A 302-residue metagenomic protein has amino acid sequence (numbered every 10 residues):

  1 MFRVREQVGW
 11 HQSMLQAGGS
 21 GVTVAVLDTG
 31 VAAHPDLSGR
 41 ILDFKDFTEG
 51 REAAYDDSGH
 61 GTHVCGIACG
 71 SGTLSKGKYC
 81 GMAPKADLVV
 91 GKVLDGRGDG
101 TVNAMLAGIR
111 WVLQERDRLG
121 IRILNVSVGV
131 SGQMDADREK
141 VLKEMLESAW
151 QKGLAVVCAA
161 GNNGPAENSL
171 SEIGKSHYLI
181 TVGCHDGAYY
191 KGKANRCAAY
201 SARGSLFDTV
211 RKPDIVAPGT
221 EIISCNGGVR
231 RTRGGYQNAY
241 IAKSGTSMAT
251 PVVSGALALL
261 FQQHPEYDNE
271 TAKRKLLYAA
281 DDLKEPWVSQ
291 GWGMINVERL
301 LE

Functional and structural regions predicted by a protein language model:
M1-A25, F47-D56, R196-G204, N296-E298: N-terminal domain-start motif of subtilase-like serine proteases
M14-V26, V31-D43, E52-V102, G120-R122 (+4 more regions): Subtilisin-like serine protease catalytic core
G30-A33, D186-Y189, T220-E221, D281-D282: Acidic glycine-/aspartate-rich tracts in secreted/extracellular proteins
A33, L74, N162-N168, A188-Y190: Active-site environment of divalent metal-dependent phosphoester hydrolases
C65-A68, V89-D95, E172, G219-Q290: Hydrolase catalytic cores
V89, A155-V157, T181-V182, V216 (+1 more regions): Structural detector of well-ordered beta-strand residues that form the stable sheet scaffold of enzyme domains
V93-Y178, F207-V210, R230, G234-N238 (+3 more regions): Substrate-binding/access-modulating region of protease and related hydrolase catalytic domains
S201-I222, R231: Internal glycine-rich alpha/beta core junctions
